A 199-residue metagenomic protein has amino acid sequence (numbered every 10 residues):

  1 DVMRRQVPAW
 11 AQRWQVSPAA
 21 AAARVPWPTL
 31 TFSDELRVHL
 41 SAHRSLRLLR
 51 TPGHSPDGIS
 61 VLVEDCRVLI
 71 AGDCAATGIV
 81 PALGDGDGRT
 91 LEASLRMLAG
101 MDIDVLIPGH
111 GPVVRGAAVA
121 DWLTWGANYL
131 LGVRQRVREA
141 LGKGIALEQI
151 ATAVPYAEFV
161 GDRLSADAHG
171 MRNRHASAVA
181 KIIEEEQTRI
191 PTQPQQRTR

Functional and structural regions predicted by a protein language model:
D1-R37, S41: Active-site HxH/HxHxD metal-binding segment of metal-dependent hydrolases
D1-R4, R115-G116, Q196: General structural signal for secondary-structure boundaries
V2-A9, D121, W125, Q149 (+2 more regions): Exposed alpha-helical structural elements
L30, P81, A157: Flexible, active-site-adjacent loop/turn segments at secondary-structure boundaries
T31, L36-H39, H43-R44, R50-D57 (+1 more regions): Charge-patterned, long linear interaction tracts outside catalytic cores
D34, L40, V61, A82-D85 (+1 more regions): Generic structural "secondary-structure junction" signal
S45-E139: Metallo-beta-lactamase
E139-R199: C-terminal regulatory/interaction regions
